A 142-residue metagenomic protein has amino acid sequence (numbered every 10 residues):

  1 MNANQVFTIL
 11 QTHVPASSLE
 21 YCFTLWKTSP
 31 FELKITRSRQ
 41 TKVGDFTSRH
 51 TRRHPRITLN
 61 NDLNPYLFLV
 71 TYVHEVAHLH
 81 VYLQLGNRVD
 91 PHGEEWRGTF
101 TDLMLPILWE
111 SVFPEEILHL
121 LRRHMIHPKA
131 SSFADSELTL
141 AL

Functional and structural regions predicted by a protein language model:
N2-R49, R53-R56, D62, L85-L142: Metalloprotease/metallohydrolase-associated module, dominated by Zn2+-dependent proteases
N64-L69: Secondary-structure capping and boundary motifs in well-ordered enzyme cores
V70-L83: Active-site recognition of the HExxH zinc-binding catalytic motif
